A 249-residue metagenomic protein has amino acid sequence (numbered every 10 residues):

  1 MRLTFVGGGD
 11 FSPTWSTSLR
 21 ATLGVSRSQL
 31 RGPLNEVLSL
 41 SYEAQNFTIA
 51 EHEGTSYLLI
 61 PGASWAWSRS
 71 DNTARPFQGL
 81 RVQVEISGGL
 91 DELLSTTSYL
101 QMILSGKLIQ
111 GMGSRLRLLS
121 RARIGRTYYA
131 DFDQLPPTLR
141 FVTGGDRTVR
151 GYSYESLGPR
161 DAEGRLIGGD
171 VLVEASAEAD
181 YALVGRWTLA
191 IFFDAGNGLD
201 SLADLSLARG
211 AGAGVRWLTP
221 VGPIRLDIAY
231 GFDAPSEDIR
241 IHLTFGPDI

Functional and structural regions predicted by a protein language model:
M1-Q83, R150-G151, L157, A162-R165 (+2 more regions): Gram-negative/organellar outer-membrane beta-barrel architecture
E43, G196, A229: Anionic group-transfer/hydrolysis microenvironments
I60-L218, I241-F245: Extended beta-strand-rich architecture
L189-F192, I224-A229: Conserved active-site loop/cleft motifs that coordinate metal ions or position small ligands
